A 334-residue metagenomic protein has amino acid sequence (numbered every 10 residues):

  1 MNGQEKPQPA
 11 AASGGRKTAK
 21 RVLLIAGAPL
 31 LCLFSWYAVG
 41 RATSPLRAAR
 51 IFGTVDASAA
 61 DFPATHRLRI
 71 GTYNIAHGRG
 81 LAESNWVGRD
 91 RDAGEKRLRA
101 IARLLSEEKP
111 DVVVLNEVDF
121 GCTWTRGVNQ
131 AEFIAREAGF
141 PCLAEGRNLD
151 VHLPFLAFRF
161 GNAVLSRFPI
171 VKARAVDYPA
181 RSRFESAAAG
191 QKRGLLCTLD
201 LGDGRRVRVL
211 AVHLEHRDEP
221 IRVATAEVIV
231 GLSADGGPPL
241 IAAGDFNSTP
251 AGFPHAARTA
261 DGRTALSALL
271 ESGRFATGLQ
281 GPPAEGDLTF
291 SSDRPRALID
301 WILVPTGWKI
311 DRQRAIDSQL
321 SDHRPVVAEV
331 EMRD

Functional and structural regions predicted by a protein language model:
N2-E137, N148-H152, D334: N-terminal, active-site-proximal structural segment of metallo-dependent hydrolase catalytic domains
A49-I51, H152-V207: A well-ordered secondary-structure block
A59-A60, R193-T198, T289-S291, V327: Short, surface-exposed beta-strand/loop micro-motifs that present aromatic residues
L68-I75, A100-G127, L165, C197 (+4 more regions): Active-site beta-strand/loop signature of hydrolases that rely on acidic residues for catalysis
N85-D90, V118-F120, P179-S186, A211-D218 (+1 more regions): Surface-exposed cleft-lining segments at the edges of enzyme active sites
K96, A100-R103, N129, F133 (+4 more regions): Extracytoplasmic/secreted proteins, especially bacterial periplasmic and envelope-associated proteins
N116, G146, V176, E215 (+1 more regions): Conserved residues at the C-terminal ends of beta-strands
W124-R126, P141-S166, S186-G190, N247-R314 (+1 more regions): Active site of divalent-metal-dependent phosphoester/diester hydrolases
